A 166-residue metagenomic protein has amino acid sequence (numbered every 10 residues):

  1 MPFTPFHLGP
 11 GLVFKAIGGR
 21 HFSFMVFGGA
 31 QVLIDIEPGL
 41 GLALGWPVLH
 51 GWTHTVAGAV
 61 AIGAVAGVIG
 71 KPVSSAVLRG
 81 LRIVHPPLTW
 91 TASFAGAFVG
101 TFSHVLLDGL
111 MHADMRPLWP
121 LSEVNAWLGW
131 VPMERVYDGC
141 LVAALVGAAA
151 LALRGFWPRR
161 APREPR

Functional and structural regions predicted by a protein language model:
M1-R166: N-terminal membrane-targeting hydrophobic helices
